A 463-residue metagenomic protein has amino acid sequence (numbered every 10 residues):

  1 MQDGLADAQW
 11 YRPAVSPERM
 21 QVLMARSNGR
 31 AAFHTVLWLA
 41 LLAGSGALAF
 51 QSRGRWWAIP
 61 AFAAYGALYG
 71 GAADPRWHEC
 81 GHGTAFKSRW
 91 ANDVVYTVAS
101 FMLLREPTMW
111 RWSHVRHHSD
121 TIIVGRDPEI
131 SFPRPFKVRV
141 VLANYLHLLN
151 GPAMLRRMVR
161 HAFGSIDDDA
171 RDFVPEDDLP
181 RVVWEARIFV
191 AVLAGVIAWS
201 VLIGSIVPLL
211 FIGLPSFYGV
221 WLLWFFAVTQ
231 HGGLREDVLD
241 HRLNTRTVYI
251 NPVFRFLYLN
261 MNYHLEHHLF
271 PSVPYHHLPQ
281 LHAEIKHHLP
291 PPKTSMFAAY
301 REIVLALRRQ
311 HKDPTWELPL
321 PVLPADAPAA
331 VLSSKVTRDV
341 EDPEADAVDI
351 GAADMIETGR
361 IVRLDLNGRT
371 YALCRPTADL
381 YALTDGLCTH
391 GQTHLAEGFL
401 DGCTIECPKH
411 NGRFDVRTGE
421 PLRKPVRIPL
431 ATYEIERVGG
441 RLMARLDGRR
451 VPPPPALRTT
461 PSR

Functional and structural regions predicted by a protein language model:
M1-A67, R76, F101-L209, Y275-D346 (+2 more regions): Non-catalytic, topology-defining segments of multipass membrane proteins
A25, E79-F86: Transmembrane alpha-helical segments that serve as helix-helix packing and pore/cofactor-lining elements in multipass
S52-P75, V98-T108, S216-V220, Y249-N260 (+1 more regions): Membrane-embedded alpha-helical segments that form the functional core of polytopic membrane enzymes, especially those
A67-W77, E106-W110, M154-M158, F211-L239 (+1 more regions): Transmembrane alpha-helical segments that form the membrane-embedded catalytic/substrate-channel core of multi-pass
A73-H82, W110-I122, F226-G233, L257-V273 (+2 more regions): Histidine-centered catalytic micro-motifs
A85-L104, R126-R139, L239-N251: Juxtamembrane helix-capping/reentrant segments at transmembrane boundaries
L332-G402, V416, P429-R463: N-terminal pre-ligand scaffold of iron-sulfur
G402-P408, P421-L430: Short cysteine/histidine-rich metal-coordination sites, predominantly Zn2+-binding motifs
